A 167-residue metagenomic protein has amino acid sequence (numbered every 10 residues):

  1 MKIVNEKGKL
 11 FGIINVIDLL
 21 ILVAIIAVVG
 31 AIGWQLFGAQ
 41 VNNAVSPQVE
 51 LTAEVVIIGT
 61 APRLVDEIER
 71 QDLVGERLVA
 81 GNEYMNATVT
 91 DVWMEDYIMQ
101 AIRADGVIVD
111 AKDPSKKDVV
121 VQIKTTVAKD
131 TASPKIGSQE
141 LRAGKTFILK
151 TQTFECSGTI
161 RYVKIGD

Functional and structural regions predicted by a protein language model:
K2, I14-D167: Beta-strand/loop-dominated core regions that host nucleotide or nucleotide-derived cofactor-binding catalytic loops
I3-L10: Cytosolic juxtamembrane amphipathic/interface segments immediately preceding and feeding into a transmembrane helix
